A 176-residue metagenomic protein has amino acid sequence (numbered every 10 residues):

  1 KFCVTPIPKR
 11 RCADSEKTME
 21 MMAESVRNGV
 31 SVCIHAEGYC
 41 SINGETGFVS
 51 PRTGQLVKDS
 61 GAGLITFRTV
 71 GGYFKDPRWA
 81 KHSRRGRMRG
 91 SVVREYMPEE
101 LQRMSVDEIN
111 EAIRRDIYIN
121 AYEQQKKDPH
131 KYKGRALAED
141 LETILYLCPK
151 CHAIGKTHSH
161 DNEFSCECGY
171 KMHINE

Functional and structural regions predicted by a protein language model:
K1-E111, K127-D128, G134-R135, K150-C151 (+1 more regions): Soluble catalytic domains of membrane acyltransferases
G61, Y118, K156: Hydrophobic/aromatic-lined pockets within catalytic cores
I109-E123: Short, structured interface segments
Y122-K126, T157: Intrinsically disordered or highly flexible coil/loop and linker segments, enriched in small and charged/polar residues
K133-N175: Cys/His-rich short segments
